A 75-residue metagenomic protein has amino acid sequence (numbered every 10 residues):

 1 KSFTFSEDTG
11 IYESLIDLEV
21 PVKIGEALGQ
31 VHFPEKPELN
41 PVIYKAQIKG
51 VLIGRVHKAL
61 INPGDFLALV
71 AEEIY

Functional and structural regions predicted by a protein language model:
K1-Y75: C-terminal accessory segments enriched in acidic
